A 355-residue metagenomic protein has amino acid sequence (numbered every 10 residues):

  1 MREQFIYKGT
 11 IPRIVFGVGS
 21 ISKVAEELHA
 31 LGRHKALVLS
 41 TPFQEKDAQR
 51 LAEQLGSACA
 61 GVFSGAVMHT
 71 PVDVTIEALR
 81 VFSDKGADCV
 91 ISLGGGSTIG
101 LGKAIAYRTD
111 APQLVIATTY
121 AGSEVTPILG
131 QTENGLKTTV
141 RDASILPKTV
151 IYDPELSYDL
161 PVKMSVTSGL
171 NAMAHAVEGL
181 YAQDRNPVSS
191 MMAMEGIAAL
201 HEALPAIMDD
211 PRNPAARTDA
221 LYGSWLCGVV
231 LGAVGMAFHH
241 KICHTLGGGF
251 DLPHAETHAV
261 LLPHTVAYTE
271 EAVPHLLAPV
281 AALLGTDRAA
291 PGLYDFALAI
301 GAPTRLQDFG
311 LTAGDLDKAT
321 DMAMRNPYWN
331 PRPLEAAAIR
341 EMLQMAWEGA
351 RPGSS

Functional and structural regions predicted by a protein language model:
M1-G86, L306: ATP/NTP phosphate-donor binding region
P12, S22, E26, Y107-M191 (+2 more regions): A glycine/threonine-rich phosphate-anchoring loop and its flanking beta-alpha core in nucleotide/phosphate-binding
R13, K35-L37, G61, D88-I91 (+5 more regions): Structural motif
I21-V24, Q44-A48, V72, S97-A104 (+3 more regions): Short glycine/serine/threonine-rich phosphate/pyrophosphate-binding segments that cradle anionic phosphate groups
F82-I105, T109-Y120: A short, small-residue-rich loop immediately preceding and capping a beta-strand
G179, Q183-D295: Active-site segments that bind and position negatively charged phosphate/pyrophosphate groups
L284-S355: C-terminal charged capping/lid subdomain of soluble metabolic enzymes
